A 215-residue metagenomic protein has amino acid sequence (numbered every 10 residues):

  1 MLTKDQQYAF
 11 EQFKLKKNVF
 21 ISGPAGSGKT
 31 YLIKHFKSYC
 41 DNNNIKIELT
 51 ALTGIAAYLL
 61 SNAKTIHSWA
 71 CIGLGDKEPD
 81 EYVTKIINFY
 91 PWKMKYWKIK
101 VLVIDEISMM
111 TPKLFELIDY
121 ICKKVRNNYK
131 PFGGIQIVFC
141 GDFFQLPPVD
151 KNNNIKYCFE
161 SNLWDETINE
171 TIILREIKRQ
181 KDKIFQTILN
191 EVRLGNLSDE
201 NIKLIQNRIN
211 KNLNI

Functional and structural regions predicted by a protein language model:
M1-I215: Conserved ATP-binding/catalytic motifs of P-loop helicase motor domains
